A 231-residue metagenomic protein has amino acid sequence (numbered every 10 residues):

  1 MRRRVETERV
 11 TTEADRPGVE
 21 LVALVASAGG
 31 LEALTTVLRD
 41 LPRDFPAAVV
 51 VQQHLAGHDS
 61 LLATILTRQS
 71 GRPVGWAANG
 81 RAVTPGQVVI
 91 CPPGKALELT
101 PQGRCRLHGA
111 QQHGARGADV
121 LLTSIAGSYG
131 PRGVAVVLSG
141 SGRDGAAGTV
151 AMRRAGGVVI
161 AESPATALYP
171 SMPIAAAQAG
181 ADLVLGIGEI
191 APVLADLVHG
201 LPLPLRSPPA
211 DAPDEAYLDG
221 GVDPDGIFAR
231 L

Functional and structural regions predicted by a protein language model:
M1-L231: Conserved acid/base catalytic micro-environments in cytosolic active-site loops
